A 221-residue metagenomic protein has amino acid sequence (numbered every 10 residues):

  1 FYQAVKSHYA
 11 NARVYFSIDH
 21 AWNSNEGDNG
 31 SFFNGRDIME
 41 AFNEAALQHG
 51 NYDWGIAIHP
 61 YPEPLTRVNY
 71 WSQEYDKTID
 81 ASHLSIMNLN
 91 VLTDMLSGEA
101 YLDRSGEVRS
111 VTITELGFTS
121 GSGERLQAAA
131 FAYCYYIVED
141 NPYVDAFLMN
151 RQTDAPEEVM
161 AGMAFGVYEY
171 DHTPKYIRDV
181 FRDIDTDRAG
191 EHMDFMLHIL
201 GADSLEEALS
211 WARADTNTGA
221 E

Functional and structural regions predicted by a protein language model:
F1-R125: Noncatalytic carbohydrate-binding groove/subsite architecture in carbohydrate-active enzymes
G123-E221: Aromatic-rich peripheral "rim/lid" segments of glycoside hydrolase catalytic domains that contact and position glycan
